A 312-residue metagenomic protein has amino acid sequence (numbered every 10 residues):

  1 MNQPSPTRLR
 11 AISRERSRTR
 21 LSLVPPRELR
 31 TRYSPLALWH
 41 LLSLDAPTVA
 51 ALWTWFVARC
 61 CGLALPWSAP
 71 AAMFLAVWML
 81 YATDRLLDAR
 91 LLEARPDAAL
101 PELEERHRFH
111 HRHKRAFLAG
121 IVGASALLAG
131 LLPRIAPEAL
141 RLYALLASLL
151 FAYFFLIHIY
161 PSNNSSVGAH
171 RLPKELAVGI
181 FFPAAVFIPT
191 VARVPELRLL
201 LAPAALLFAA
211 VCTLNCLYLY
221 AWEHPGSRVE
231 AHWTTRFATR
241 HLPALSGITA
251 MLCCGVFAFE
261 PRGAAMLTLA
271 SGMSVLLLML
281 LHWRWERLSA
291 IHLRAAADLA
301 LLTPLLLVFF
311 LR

Functional and structural regions predicted by a protein language model:
Q3-E15, S22-S34: Short, basic, low-complexity termini and linkers enriched in Ser/Thr/Gly/Pro that act as targeting/leader peptides
R32-T48, A89-G120, F154-I180, H224 (+2 more regions): Interhelical loop and helix-boundary elements at the membrane-water interface of polytopic inner-membrane proteins
L38-A46, L52-T54, A58, L200-C212 (+1 more regions): Hydrophobic alpha-helical transmembrane segments of membrane proteins
S43, P47, P66-M73, R171 (+4 more regions): Residue-level signature of transmembrane alpha-helical entry/exit and packing/kink sites in multi-pass membrane
T54-A72, L127-R141, V186-L206, G255-A265 (+1 more regions): Helix-coil boundary and interhelical linker segments in multi-pass alpha-helical membrane proteins
L75-R90, S148-Y160, L207-H224, V275-W285: Transmembrane alpha-helical segments that form the membrane-embedded catalytic/substrate-channel core of multi-pass
H113-Y160, H241-A290: Transmembrane helix-loop-helix
E175-Y218, H224: Functional transmembrane core segments of multi-pass inner-membrane proteins
